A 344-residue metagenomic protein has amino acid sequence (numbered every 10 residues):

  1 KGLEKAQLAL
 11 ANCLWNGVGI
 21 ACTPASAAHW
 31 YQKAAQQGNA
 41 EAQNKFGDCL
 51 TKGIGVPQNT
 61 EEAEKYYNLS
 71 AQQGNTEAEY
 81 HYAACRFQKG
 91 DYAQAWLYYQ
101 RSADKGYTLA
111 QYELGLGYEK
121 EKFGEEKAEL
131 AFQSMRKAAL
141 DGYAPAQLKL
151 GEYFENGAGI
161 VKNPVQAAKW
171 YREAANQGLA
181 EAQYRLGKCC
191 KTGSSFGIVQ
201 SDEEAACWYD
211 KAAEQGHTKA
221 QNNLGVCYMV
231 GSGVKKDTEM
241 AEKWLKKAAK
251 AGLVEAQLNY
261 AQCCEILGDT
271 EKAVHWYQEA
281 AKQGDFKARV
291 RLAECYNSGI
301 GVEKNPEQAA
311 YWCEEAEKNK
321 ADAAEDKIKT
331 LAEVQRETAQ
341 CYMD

Functional and structural regions predicted by a protein language model:
K1-L3, N16-V18, T23, Q36-N39 (+17 more regions): Short helix-capping/linker turns of helical repeat alpha-solenoids
A6, A42, A78, A110 (+7 more regions): TPR alpha-solenoid repeat register
A9-N16, K45-K52, H81-Q88, E113-K120 (+7 more regions): Hydrophobic face of amphipathic alpha-helices that form TPR/SEL1-like repeat modules and related alpha-solenoid
C22, E41, L50, E77 (+8 more regions): Glycine/tyrosine- and acidic-biased, solvent-exposed loop/turn segments at the edges of beta-strands
N305-A321: TPR/TPR-like (Sel1-like) alpha-helical repeat modules
